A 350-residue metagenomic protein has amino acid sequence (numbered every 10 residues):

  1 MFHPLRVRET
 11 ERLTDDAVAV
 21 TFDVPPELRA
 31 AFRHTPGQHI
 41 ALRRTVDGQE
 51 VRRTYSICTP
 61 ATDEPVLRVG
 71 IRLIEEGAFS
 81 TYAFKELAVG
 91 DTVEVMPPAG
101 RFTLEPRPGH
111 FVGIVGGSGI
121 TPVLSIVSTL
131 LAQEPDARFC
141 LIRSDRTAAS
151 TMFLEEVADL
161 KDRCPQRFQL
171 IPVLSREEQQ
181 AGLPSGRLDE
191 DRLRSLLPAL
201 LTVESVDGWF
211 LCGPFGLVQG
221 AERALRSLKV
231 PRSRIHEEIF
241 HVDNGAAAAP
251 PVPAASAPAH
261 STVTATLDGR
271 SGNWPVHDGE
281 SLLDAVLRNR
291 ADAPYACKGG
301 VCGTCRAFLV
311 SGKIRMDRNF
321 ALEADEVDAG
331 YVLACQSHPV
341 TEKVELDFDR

Functional and structural regions predicted by a protein language model:
M1-D91, D145-T147, A158, S175-E177: Ferredoxin-reductase
H39, D91-T92, S281, T304 (+1 more regions): Residue-level marker of beta-strand positions
T45, P98-A99, D349: Short, surface-exposed secondary-structure boundary micro-motifs
T81-A255, T262-T264, S271: FNR/FR-type flavoprotein reductase catalytic core
P258-P294, K298: C-terminal accessory/binding modules appended to enzymatic or scaffolding proteins
G272, A285-P294, T304-R350: Iron-sulfur (Fe-S) cluster-binding segments and ferredoxin-like electron-carrier domains, especially [2Fe-2S]
